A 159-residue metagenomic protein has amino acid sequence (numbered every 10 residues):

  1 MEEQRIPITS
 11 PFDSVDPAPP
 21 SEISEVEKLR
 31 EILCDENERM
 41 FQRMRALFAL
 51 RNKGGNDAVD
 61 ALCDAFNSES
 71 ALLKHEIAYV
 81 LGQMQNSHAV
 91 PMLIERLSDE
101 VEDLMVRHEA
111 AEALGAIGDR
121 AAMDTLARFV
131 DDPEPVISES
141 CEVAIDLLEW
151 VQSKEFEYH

Functional and structural regions predicted by a protein language model:
M1-R45, H159: N-terminal "cap/leader" segments of large eukaryotic alpha-helical scaffolds
P19-C34, G55-N67, N86-S98, D119-D131 (+1 more regions): Amphipathic alpha-helical scaffolding segments comprising HEAT/armadillo-like alpha-solenoid repeats
N37-R39, E69-S70, V101-D103, P133-E134: Short inter-helical turns and helix N-cap capping residues of alpha-solenoid HEAT/ARM repeat scaffolds
E69-P91: Helix-adjacent hinge/juxtasegments
P133-H159: Solenoidal tandem-repeat scaffolds enriched in leucines and small polar residues
